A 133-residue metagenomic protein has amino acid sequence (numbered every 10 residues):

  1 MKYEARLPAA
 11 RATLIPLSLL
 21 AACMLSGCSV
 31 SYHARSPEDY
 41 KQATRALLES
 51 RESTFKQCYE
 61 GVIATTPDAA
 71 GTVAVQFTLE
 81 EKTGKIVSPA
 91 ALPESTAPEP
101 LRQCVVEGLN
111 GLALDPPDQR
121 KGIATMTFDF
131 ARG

Functional and structural regions predicted by a protein language model:
M1-S26: Sec-dependent bacterial lipoprotein signal peptides
C28-G133: Charge-biased low-complexity segments
